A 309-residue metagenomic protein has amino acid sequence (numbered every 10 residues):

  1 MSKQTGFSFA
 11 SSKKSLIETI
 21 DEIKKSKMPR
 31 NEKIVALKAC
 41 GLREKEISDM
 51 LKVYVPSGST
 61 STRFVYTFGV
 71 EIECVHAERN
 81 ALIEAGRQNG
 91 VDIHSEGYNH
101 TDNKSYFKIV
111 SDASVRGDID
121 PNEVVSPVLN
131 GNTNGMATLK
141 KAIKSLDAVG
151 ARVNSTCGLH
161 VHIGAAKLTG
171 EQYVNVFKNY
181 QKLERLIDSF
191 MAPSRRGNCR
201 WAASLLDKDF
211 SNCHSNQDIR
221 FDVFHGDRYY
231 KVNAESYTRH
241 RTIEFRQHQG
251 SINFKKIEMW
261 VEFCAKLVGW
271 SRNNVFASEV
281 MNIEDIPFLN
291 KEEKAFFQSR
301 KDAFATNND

Functional and structural regions predicted by a protein language model:
S12-S15, P29, R43, N290: Intrinsically disordered, low-complexity coil/linker segments enriched for acidic/polar and small residues
R30-A39: Short, amphipathic alpha-helical "recognition" segments used to contact nucleic acids or chromatin
D49-V149: Terminal catalytic/cofactor-binding subdomain
T67-G69, S111, V115-R116, P121 (+1 more regions): Aromatic/basic-lined ligand-recognition segments that form π-stacking hydrophobic pockets flanked by Lys/Arg to engage
I83, N132-I143, A166-A192, N253-V268 (+2 more regions): Helical (often loop-to-helix) elements that flank the catalytic cores of nucleotide-handling enzymes
R152, R185-A202, G269-A295: Flexible helix-coil linker/hinge segments at domain or subdomain boundaries
R152-L168, H240-R246: Histidine-centered divalent-metal-coordination microenvironment in nucleic-acid enzymes
A234-F288: Modules that initiate DNA replication and primer synthesis
